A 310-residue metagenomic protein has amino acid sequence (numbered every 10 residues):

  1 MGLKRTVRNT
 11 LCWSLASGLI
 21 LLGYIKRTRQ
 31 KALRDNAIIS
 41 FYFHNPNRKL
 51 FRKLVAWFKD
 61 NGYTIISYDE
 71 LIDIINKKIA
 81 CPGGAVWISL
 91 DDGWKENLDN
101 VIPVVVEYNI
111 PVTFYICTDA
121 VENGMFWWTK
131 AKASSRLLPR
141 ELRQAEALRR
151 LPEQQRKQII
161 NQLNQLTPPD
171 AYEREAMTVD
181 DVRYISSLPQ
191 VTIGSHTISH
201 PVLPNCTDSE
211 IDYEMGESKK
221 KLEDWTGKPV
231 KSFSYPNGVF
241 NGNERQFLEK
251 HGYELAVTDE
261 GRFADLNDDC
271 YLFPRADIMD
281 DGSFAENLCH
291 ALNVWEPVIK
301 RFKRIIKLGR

Functional and structural regions predicted by a protein language model:
M1-I88, K95-E96, W127, A133 (+2 more regions): C-terminal active-site subregion of NodB/CE4 polysaccharide deacetylases
F41-H44, G83-V86, V106-V239, C270-F273: Metal-dependent polysaccharide deacetylase catalytic core of the NodB/CE4 family, i.e., the active-site-bearing domain
W94-K95, S199: Short, glycine/acidic-enriched loop or turn micro-motifs at the edges of active sites
L98-P111, L148-Q158, Q162, H290-R310: Electropositive, surface-exposed helix/loop patches at the edges of structured domains that serve as adaptable
